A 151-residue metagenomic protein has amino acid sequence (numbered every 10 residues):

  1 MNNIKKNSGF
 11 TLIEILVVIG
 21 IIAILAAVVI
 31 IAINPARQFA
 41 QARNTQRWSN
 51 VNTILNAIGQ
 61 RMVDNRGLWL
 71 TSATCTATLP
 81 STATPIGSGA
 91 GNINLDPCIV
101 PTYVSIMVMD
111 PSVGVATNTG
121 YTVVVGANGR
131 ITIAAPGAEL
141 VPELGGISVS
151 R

Functional and structural regions predicted by a protein language model:
M1-F10: N-terminal leader/signal peptides at the extreme start of proteins
F10-G20: N-terminal signal-anchor/signal peptide hydrophobic helix marking the start of the first transmembrane segment
I22-A42: C-terminal juxtamembrane segment of a hydrophobic transmembrane alpha-helix
A40-R66: Membrane-proximal N-terminal amphipathic helix
N56-T78, S105-V113: Alpha-helix exit/C-cap motif
T74-A90: Surface-exposed intrinsically disordered loops and tails
N94: Polar, enzyme-active/binding microenvironments
S105-R151: Short, surface-exposed interaction loops/tails
